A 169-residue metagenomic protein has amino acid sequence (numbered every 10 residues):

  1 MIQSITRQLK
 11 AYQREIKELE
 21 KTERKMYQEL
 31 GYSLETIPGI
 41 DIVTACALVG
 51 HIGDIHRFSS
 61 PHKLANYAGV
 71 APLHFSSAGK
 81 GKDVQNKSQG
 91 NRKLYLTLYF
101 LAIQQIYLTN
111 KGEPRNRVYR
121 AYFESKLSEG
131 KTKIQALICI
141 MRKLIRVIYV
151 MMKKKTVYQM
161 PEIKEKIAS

Functional and structural regions predicted by a protein language model:
M1, I5-Q8, S60, G90 (+3 more regions): Helical mechanochemical/support elements of P-loop NTPase systems and associated helical scaffolds
M1-V43, I52, E113: Helix-hairpin-helix/helix-loop-helix acidic hairpins
I2, L48, T97-A102, I140 (+2 more regions): Short alpha-helical scaffolding segments that buttress acidic/His motifs in well-ordered protein cores
R7, K17, K21, I103 (+1 more regions): A broad detector of the eukaryotic-type serine/threonine protein kinase catalytic domain
E15-E18, K25, Y107, T132 (+1 more regions): Intrinsically disordered or highly flexible coil/loop and linker segments, enriched in small and charged/polar residues
T36, I42, L48-E129, S169: Phosphate-backbone recognition surface of nucleic-acid-processing proteins
G79, G112, Y119-S169: Low-complexity, acidic/Ser/Thr- and charged residue-rich accessory regions of DNA metabolism proteins
